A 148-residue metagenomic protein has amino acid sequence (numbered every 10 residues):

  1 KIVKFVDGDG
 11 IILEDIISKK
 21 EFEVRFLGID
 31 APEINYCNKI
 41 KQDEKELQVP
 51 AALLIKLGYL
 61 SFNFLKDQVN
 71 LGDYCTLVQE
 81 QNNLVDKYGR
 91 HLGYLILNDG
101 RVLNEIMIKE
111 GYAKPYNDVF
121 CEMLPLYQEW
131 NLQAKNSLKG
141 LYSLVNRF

Functional and structural regions predicted by a protein language model:
K1-F148: Small beta-barrel nucleic-acid-binding modules, primarily SNase/OB-fold domains and secondarily Tudor-like barrels
